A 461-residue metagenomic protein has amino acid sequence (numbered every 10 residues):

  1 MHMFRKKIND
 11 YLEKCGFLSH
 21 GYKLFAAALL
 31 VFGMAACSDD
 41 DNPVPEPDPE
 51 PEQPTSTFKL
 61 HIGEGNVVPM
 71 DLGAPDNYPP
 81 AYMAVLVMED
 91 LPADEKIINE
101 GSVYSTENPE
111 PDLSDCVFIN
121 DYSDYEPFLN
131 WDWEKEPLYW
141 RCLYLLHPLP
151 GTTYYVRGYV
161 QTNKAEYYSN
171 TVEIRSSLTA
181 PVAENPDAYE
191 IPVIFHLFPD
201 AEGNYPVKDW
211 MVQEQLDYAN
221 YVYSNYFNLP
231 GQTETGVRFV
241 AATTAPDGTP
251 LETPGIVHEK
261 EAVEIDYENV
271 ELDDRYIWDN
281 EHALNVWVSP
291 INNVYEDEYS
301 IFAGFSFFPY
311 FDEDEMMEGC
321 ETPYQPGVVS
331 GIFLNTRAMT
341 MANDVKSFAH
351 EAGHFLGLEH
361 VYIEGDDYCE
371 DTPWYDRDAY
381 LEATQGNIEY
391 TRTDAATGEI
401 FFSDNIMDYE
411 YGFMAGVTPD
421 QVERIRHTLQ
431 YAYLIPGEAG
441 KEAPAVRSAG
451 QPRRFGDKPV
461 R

Functional and structural regions predicted by a protein language model:
M1-H20: N-terminal secretory signal peptides that target proteins for export/translocation
G33-A36: C-terminal motif of bacterial Sec signal peptides marking the signal peptidase cleavage site
S38-V44: Bacterial lipoprotein signal-peptidase II cleavage site
D48-E52, S177-H282, Q430-I435, G440-R461: Propeptide-to-catalytic entry region of secreted or membrane-anchored zinc metalloproteases
P51-L178: Short, surface-exposed linear motifs at loops/turns and structural transition points
W210-D217, Y221, K346, H350 (+3 more regions): Solvent-exposed, polar/charged alpha-helical surfaces in well-ordered, non-transmembrane soluble domains, broadly
V270-I363: Active-site-proximal segment of zinc-dependent metalloprotease catalytic domains
S330-V417: The catalytic-center signature of Zn2+-dependent metalloproteases
